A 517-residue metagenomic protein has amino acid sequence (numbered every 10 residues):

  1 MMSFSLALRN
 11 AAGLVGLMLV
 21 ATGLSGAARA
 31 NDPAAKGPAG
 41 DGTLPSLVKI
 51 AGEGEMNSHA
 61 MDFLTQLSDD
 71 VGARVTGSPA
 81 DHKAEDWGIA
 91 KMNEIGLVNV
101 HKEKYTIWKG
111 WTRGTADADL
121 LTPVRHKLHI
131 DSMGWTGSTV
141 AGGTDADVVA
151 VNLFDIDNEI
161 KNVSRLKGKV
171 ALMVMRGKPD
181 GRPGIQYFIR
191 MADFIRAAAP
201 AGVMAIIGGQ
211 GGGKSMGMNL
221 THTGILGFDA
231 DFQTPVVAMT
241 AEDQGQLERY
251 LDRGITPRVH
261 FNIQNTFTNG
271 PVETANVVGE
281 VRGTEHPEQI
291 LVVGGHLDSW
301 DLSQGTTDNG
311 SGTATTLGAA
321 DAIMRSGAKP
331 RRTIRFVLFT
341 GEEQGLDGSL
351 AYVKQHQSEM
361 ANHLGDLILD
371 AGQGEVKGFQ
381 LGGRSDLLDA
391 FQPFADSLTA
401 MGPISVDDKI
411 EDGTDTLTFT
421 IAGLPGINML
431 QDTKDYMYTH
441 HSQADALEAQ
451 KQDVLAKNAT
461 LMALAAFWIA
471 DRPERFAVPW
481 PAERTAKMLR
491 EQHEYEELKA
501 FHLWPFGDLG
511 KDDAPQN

Functional and structural regions predicted by a protein language model:
K36-G37, P45, T65, D69-V170 (+1 more regions): Noncatalytic luminal/extracellular "stalk/propeptide" segments of secretory-pathway proteins
P38-S78, M218-L220, D298, L369-G374 (+1 more regions): N-terminal capping segment at the start of a domain
L44-S46, P123-K127, W135-V163, L226-T306 (+3 more regions): Soluble metallo-hydrolase cores and metallopeptidase-like ectodomains found primarily in the secretory/periplasmic
S46-E55, D69-A80, A146-V151, I160 (+8 more regions): Second-shell loop/turn segments in exported
E55, R125-K127, Q244-G245, H286 (+3 more regions): Metal-dependent peptidase/peptidase-like ectodomains
S78, H129-P235, Q304, G402-S405: Extracellular/luminal Protease-associated
M92, I195-A198, V277, V293 (+2 more regions): Alpha-helical metal-binding/catalytic segments enriched in His/Glu/Asp
D321, R325, M437-Y495, F501 (+2 more regions): His/Asp/Glu-rich mid-to-C-terminal helical/loop segments that flank catalytic regions of hydrolases
